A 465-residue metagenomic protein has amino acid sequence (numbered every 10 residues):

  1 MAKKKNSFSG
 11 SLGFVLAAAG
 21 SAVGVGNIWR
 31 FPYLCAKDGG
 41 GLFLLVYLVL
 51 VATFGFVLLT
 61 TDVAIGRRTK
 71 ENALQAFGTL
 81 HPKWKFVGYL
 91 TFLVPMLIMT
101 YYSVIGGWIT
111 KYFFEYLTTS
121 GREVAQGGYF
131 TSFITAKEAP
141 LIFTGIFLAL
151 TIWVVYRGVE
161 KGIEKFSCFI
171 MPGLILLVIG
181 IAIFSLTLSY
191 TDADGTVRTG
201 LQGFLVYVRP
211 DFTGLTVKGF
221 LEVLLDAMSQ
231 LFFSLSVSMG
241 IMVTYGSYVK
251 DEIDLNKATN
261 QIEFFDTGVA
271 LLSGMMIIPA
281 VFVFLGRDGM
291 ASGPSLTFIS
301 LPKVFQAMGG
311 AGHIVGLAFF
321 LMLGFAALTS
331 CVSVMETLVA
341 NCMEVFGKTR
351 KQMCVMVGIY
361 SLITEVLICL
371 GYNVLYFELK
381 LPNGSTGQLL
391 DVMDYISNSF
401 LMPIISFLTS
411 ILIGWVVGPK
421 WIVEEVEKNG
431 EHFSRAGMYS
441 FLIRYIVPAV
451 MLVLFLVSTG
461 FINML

Functional and structural regions predicted by a protein language model:
M1-W29, L58-V63, R67-T79, K85-F86 (+2 more regions): Membrane-interface "cap" regions at the ends of multi-pass membrane proteins
A2-F8, L12, C168-L328, V332 (+3 more regions): Membrane-embedded translocation segments of transport machinery
A2-N6, L34-D38, E71-L90, S103-G162 (+6 more regions): Inter-helical loop and helix-membrane interface segments of multi-pass membrane transporters/permeases
N6, C35-T61, V87, A139-P140 (+1 more regions): Extracellular loop-to-transmembrane helix junctions
G10-L48, I241, K257-N260, F264-T267: Transmembrane helix-boundary motif of multi-pass solute transporters/channels
L34-D38, A64, T79-L80, F86-M99 (+4 more regions): Membrane-water interface regions at transmembrane-helix termini and the short interhelical loops of multi-pass membrane
L328-S333, C354-I368, Y372, D391-E425: Hydrophobic alpha-helical segments of multi-pass membrane transport proteins
N383-G414, S434-L465: A generic transmembrane alpha-helix motif of multi-pass inner-membrane proteins
